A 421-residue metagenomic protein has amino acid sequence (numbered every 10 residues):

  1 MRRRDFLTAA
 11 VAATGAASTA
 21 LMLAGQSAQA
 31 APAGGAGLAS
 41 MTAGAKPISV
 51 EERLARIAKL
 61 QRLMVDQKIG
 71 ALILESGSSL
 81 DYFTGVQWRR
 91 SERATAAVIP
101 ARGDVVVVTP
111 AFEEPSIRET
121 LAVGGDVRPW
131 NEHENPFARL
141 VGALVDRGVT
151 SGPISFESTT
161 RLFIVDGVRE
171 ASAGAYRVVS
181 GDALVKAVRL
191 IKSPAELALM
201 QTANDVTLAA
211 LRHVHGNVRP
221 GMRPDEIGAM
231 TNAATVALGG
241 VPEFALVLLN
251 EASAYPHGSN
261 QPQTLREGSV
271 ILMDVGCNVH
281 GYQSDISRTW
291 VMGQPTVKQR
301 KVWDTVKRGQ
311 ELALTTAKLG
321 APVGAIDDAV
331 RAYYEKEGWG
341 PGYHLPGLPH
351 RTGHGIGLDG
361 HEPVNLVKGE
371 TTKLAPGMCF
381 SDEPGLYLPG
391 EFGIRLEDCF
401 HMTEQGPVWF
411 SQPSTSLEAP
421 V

Functional and structural regions predicted by a protein language model:
R2-V421: Active-site neighborhoods and metal-handling regions in enzymes and metal-associated proteins
